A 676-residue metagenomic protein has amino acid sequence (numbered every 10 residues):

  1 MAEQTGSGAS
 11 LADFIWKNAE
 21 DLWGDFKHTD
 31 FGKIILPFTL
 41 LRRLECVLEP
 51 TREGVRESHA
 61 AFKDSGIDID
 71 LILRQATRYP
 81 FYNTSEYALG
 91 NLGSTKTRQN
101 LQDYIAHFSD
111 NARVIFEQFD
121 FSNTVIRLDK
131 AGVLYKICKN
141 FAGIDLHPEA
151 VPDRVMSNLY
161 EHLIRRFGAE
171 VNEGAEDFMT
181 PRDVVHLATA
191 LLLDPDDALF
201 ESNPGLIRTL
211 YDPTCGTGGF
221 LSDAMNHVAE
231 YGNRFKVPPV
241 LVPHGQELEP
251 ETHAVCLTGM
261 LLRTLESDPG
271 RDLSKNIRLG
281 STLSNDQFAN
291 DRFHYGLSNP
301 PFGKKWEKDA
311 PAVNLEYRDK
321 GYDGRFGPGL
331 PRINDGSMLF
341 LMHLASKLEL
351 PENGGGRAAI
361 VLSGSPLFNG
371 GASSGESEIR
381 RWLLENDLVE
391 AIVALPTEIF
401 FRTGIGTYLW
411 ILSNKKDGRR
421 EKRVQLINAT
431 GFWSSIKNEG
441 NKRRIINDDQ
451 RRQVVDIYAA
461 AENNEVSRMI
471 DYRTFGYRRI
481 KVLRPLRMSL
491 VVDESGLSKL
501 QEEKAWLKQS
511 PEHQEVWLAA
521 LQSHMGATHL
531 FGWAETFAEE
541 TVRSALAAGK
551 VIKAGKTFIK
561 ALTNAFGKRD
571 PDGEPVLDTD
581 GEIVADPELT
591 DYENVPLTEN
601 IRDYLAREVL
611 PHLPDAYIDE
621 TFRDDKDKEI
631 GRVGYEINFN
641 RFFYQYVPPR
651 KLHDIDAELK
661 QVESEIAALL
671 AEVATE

Functional and structural regions predicted by a protein language model:
M1-D197, T264, R271-S284, A394-T397 (+2 more regions): Non-catalytic, mostly N-terminal accessory regions of nucleic-acid modification and defense proteins
I15, K27, F31, I35-R43 (+3 more regions): Conserved Class I SAM-dependent methyltransferase catalytic core
C138-K139, F235-P238, R271-R278, R318-G324 (+3 more regions): Short acidic (Asp/Glu) and glycine-rich catalytic loops that position anionic groups and cofactors
G174, F178-S298, G303-E316, M338 (+6 more regions): Conserved S-adenosyl-L-methionine
V240-H244, G280, D323-G329, A394-L395 (+1 more regions): Short beta-alpha connecting loops at secondary-structure transitions that line or flank enzyme active sites
R292-F293, D335-S337, N353-S363, V389-E390 (+11 more regions): Active-site lining segments that contact anionic ligands and/or coordinate catalytic metals
K305, A312-N334: Conserved catalytic motifs of ABC-family nucleotide-binding domains
F401-K499: Flexible, glycine-/basic-rich loop-and-beta segments that form/coincide with the SAM-dependent methyltransferase
